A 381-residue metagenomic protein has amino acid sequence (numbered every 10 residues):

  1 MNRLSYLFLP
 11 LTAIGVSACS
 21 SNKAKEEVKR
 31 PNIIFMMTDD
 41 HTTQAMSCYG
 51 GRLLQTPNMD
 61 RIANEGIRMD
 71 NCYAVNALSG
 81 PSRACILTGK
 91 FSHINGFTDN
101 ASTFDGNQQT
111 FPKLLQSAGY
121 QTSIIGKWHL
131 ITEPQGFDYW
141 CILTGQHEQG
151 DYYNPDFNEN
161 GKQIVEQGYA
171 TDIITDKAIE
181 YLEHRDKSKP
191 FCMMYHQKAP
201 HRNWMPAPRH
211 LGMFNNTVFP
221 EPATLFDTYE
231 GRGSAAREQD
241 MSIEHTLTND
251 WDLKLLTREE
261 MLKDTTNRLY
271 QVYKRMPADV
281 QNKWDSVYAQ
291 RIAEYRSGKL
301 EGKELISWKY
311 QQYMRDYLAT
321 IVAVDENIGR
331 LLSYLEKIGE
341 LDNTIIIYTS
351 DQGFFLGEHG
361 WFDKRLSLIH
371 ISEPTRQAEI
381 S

Functional and structural regions predicted by a protein language model:
N2-F8, T12, A18-S372, R376: Formylglycine-dependent sulfatase
I380-S381: Hydrophobic alpha-helical segments, chiefly the membrane-spanning helices and signal/signal-anchor peptides
